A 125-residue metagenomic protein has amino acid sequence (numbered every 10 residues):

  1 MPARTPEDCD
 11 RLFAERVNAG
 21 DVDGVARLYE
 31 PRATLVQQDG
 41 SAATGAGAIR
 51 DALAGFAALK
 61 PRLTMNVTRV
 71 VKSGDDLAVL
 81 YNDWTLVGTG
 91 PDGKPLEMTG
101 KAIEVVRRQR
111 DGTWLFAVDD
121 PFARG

Functional and structural regions predicted by a protein language model:
M1-G24, T34-G125: A beta-strand edge to alpha-helix "cap/lid" segment located at domain peripheries
P31: Short glycine-dipeptide loop
